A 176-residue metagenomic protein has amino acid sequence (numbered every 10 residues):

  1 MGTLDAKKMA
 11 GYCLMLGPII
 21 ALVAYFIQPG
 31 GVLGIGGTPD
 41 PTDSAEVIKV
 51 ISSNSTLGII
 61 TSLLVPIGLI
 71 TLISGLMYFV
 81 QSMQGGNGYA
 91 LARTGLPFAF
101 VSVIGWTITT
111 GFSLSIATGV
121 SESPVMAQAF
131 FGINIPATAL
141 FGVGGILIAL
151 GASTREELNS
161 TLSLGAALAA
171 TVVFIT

Functional and structural regions predicted by a protein language model:
M1-T176: Hydrophobic, aromatic-enriched alpha-helical segments typical of multi-pass transmembrane helices
